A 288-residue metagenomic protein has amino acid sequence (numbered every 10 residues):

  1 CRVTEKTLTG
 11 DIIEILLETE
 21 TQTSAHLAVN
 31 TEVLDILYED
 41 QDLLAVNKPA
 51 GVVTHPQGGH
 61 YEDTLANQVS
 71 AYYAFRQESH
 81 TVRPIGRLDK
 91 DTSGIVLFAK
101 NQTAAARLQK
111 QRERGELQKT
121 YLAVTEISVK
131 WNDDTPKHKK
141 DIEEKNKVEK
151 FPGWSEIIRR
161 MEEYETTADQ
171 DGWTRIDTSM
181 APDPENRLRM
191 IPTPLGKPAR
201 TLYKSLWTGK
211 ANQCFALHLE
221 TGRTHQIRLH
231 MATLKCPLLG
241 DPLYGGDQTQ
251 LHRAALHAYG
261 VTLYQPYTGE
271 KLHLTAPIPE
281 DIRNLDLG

Functional and structural regions predicted by a protein language model:
C1-G288: RNA pseudouridine synthases
